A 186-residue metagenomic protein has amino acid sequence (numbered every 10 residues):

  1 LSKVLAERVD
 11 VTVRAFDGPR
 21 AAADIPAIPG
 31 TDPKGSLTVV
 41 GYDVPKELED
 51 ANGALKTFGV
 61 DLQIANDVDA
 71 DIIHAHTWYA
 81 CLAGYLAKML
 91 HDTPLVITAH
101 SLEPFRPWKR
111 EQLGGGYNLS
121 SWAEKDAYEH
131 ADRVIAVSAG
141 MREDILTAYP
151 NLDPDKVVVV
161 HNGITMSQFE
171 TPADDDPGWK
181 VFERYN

Functional and structural regions predicted by a protein language model:
L1-T31: N-terminal subdomain of nucleotide-sugar transferases
D17, G140, V160-G163: Carbohydrate-associated surface elements
P29-V68, Q112: A short, charged, and often flexible helix/loop element on the N-terminal side of the glycosyltransferase catalytic
I73-H74, E129-A139: A short beta-strand/loop micro-motif in the catalytic core of glycosyltransferases that engages the nucleotide-sugar
A75-A80, A99: Short His-centered aromatic/hydrophobic patch
T93-V96, P104-D126, A173-D174: Nucleotide-sugar donor phosphate/pyrophosphate-binding loop at the beta->alpha transition of glycosyltransferases
A99-L102, H161-N162: Histidine-centered beta-alpha loop that forms part of the nucleotide-sugar donor binding/catalytic region in diverse
E170-N186: A short helix/loop element that forms part of the nucleotide-sugar donor recognition site in Leloir-type
